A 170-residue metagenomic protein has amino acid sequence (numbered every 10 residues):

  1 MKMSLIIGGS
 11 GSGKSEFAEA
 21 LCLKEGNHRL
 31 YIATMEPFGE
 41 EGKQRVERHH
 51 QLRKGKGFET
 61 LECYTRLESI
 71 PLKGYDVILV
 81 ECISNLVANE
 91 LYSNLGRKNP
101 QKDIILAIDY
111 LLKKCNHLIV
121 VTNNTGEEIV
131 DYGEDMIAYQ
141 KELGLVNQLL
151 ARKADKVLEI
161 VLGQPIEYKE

Functional and structural regions predicted by a protein language model:
K2-L72: Conserved P-loop
L5, V77-L79, I119-V121: Structural motif
A18, H49, L79, N123 (+1 more regions): Residue-level signal for inorganic ion chemistry
A20, Q44-R48, Y75, Y92-L95 (+1 more regions): Short, glycine/charged-enriched secondary-structure capping and boundary segments
N27-L30, D76, H117, K156: Residues at the starts of beta-strands that form the adenosine-phosphate
M35, Y64, I83-S84, N124-T125 (+1 more regions): Short, flexible active-site-adjacent loop segments at beta-strand->alpha-helix junctions, enriched in small/polar
K56-D103: Helix-adjacent hinge/juxtasegments
V87-E170: Replace "adjacent to P-loop NTPase cores in ATP/GTP-dependent enzymes" with "adjacent to NTP-binding cores
